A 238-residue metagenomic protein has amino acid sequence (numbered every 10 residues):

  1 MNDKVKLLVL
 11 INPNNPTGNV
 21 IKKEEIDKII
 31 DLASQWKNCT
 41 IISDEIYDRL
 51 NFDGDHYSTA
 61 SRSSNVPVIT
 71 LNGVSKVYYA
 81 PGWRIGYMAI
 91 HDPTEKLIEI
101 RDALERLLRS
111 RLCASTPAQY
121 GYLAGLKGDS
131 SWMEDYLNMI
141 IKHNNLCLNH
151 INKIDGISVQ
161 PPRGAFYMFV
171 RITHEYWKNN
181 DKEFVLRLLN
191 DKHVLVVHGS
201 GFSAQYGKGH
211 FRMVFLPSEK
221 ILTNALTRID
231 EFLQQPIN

Functional and structural regions predicted by a protein language model:
M1-K4, P16-I41, E45-W83, P93-E95: Active-site pre-lysine segment of PLP-dependent enzymes
V9-L10, I41-S43, V196-H198: Hydrophobic residues in well-ordered beta-strands that form the structural core
Q35-K37, I154, K192, P236: Helix C-cap/helix->beta junction micro-motif
S64-I141, N145-N149, F232-L233: Conserved core segment of the aminotransferase class I/II
H91, K127, R171-T173, L216-S218: Residue-level recognition of strand-loop junctions within catalytic nucleotide-signaling folds
I140-I141, N145, G156-K192: Conserved PLP-binding catalytic core of the aspartate aminotransferase-like
K178-N180, R187-V196, F202-N238: PLP-dependent enzyme catalytic core of the Aspartate aminotransferase-like
